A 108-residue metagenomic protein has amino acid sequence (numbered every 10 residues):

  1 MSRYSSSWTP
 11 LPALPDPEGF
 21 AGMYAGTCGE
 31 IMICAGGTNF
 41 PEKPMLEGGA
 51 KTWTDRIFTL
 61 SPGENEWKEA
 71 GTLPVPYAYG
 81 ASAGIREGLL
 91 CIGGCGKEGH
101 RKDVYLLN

Functional and structural regions predicted by a protein language model:
M1-N108: Kelch-like beta-propeller repeat domains
